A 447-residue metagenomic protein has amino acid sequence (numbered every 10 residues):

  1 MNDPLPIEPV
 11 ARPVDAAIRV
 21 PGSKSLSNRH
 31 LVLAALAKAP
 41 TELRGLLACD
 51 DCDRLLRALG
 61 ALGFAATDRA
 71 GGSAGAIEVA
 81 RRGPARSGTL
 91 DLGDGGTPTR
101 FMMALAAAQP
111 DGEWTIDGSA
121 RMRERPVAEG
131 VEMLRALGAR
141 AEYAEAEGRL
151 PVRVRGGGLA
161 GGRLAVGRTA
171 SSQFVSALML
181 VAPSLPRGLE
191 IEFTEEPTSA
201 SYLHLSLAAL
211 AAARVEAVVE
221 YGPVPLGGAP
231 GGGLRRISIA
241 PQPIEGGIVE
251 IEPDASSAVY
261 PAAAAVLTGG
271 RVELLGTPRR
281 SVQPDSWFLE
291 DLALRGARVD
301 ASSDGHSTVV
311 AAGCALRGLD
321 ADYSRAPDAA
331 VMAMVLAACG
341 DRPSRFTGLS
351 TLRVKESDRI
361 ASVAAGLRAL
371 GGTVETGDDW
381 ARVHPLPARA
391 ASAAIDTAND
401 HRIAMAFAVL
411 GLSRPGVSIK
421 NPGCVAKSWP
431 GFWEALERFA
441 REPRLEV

Functional and structural regions predicted by a protein language model:
M1-V447: Short, structured segments at the rim of ligand-binding sites
